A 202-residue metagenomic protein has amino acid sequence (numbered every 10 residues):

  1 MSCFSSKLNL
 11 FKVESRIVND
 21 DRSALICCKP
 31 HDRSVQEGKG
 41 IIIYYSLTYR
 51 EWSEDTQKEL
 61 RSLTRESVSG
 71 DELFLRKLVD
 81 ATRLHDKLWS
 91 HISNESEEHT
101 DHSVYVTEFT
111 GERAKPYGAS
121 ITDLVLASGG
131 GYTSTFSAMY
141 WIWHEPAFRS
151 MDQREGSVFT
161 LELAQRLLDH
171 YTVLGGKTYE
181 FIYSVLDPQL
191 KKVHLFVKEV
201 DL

Functional and structural regions predicted by a protein language model:
C3, C27-C28: Cysteine-centered motifs
N19-D20, H31: Acidic/polar hotspots within intrinsically disordered regions
Y44-L63, S137-Q153: Short, basic/aromatic beta-hairpin or loop at an interaction surface
S62-D71, D152-L161: Short alpha-helix capping/helix-loop boundary micro-motifs
K87-E97, K177-L186: Short beta-strand-centered aromatic/proline hotspots
E97-S157: Surface-exposed beta-loop interaction hotspot
E98-E108, P188-E199: Short, solvent-exposed secondary-structure boundary/capping segments
